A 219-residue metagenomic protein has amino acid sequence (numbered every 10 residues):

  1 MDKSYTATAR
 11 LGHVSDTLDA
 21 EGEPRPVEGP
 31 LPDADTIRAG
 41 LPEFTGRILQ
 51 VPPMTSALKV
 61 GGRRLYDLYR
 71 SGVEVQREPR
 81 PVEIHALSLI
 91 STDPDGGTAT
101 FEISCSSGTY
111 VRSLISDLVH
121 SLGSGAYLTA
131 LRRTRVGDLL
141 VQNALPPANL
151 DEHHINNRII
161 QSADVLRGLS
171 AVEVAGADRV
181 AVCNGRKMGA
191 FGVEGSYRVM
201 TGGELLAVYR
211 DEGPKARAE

Functional and structural regions predicted by a protein language model:
M1-E152, E212-K215: Non-catalytic RNA-recognition surface used by pseudouridine synthases
T8, R38, H120-E219: Accessory RNA 3′-end/elbow-binding domains used by RNA modification enzymes
